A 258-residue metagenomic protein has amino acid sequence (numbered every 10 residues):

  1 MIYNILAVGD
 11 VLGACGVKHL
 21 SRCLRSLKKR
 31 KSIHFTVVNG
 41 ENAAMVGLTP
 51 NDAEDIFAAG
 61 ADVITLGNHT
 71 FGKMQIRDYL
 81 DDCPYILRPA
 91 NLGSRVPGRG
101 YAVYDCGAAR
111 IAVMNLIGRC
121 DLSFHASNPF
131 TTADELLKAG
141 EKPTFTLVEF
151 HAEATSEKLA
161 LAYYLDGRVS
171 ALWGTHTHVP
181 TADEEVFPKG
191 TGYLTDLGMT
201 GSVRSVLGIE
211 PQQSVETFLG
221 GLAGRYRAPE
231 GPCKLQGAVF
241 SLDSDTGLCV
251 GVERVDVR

Functional and structural regions predicted by a protein language model:
M1-R258: Acidic, metal/ion-coordinating pockets
